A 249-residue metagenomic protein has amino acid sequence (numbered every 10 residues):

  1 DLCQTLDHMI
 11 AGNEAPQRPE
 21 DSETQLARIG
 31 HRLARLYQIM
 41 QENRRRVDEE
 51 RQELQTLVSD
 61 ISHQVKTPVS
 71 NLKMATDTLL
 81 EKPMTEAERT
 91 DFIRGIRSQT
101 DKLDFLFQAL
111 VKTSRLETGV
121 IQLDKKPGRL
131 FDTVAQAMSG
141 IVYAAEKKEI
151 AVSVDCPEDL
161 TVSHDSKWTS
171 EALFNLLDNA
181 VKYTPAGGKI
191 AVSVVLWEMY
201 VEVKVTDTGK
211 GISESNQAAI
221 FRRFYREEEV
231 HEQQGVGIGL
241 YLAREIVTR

Functional and structural regions predicted by a protein language model:
S98-L103: Short alpha-helical segment of the dimerization/phosphotransfer core of two-component systems
D124-P127, E146, A151-T161: Conserved catalytic submotifs in the C-terminal HATPase_c
A180-V181: Short helix-loop "hinge" at the ATP-lid/N-box region of the Bergerat-fold HATPase_c
G187-M199: Short beta-strand/loop element within the Bergerat-fold HATPase_c
D207: Acidic ATP/Mg2+-coordinating residue in the GHKL
I212-F224: Short conserved segment of the HATPase_c
